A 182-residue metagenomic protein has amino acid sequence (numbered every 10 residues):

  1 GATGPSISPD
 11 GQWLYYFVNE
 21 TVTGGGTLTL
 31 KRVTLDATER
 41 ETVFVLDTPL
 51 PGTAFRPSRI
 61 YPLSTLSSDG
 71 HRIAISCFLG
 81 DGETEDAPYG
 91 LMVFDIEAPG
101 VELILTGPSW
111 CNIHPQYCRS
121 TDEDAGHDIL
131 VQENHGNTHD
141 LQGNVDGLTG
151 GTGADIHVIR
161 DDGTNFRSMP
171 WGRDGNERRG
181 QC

Functional and structural regions predicted by a protein language model:
A2-Y89, L103-H114: Asp-box/WD-like beta-propeller blade repeats and closely related beta-sheet repeat scaffolds
S8, S67, S120, I159-R160: Conserved Ser/Thr-centered positions that define the repeating blades of beta-propeller domains
W13-F17, R72-S76, A125-N134, V158: Residue position within the beta-strands of beta-propeller blades
T29-A37, P88-P99, G147-G163: Beta-propeller blade signature
G52-S58, D140-T149: Intrinsically disordered, low-complexity Ser/Thr- and acidic-rich flexible linkers and loops, especially at boundaries
S76, G136-G143, T152-H157, R167-S168: Beta-propeller blade termini and top-face loops
E97-P108, D162-G175: Blade-edge beta-strand/turn elements of extracellular beta-propeller and related beta-sheet repeat scaffolds
G180-C182: Loop/turn-rich, solvent-exposed surfaces of beta-rich toroidal or solenoidal domains
